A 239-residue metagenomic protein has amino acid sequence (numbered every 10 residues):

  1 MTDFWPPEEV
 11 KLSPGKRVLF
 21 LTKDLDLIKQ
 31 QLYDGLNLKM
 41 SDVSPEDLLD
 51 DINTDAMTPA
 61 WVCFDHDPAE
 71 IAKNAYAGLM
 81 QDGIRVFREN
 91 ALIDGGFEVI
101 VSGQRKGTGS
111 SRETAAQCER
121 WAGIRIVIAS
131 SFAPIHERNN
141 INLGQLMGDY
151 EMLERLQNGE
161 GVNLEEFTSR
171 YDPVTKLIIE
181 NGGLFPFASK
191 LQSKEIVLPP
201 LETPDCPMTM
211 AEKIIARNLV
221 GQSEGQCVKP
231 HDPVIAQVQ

Functional and structural regions predicted by a protein language model:
M1-Q239: Fe-S-dependent hydro-lyases/dehydratases of central metabolism
